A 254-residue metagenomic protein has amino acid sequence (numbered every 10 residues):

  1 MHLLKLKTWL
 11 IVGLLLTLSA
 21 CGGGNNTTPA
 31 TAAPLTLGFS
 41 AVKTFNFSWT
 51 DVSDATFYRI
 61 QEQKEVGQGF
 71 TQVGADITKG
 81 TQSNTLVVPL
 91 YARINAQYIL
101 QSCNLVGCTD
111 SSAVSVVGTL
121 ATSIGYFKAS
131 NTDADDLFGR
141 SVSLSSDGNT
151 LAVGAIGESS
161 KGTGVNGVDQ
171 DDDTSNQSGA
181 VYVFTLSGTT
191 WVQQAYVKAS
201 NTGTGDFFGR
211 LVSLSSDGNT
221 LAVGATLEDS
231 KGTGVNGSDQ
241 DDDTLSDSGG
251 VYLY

Functional and structural regions predicted by a protein language model:
M1-L10: Bacterial N-terminal signal peptides that target proteins for export
T17-A20: C-terminal motif of bacterial Sec signal peptides marking the signal peptidase cleavage site
G23-Y254: Conserved beta-strand/short-helix segments that make up beta-rich extracellular adhesion/recognition modules
